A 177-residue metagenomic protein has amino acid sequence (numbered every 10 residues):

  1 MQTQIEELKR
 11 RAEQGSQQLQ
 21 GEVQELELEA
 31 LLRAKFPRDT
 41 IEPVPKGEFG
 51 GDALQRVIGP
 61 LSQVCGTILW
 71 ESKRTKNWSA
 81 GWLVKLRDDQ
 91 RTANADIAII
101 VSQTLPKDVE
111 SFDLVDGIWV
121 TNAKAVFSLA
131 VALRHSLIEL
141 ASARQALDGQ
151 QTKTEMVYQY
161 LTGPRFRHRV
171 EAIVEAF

Functional and structural regions predicted by a protein language model:
M1, I5-L8, A12: Long, heptad-repeat coiled-coil alpha-helices used as oligomerization/scaffolding rods
R11-F177: Amphipathic, heptad-repeat alpha-helical coiled-coil/stalk segments that mediate oligomerization, tethering
